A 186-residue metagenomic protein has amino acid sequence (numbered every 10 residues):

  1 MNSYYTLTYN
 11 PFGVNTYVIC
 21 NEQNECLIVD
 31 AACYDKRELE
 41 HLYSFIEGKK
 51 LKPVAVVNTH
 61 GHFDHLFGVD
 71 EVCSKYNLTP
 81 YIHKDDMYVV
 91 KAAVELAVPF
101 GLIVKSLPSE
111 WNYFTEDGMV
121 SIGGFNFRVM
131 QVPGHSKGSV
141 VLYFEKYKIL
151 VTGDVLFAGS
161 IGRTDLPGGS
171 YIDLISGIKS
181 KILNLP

Functional and structural regions predicted by a protein language model:
M1-K49, V141-T152: Conserved beta-strand hairpin/beta-sheet module of binuclear metal-dependent hydrolase folds, prominently
N2, E110, G118, G123-R128 (+1 more regions): Short beta-strand or tight-loop elements that sit immediately N-terminal to catalytic metal-binding acidic residues
L7-Y9, E110-N112, Q131-P133: Short Gly/Pro-enriched turn/cap motifs at secondary-structure boundaries
F12-G13, L107, G123, S136: Short, basic and Ser/Thr-rich N-terminal targeting/leader segments
L27-D30, A55-N58, V129-Q131: Short catalytic-loop micro-motif centered on adjacent basic/acidic residues
C33-Y34, L96, N126-P186: Metallo-beta-lactamase
Y34-L39, Y43-S121: Active-site HxH/HxHxD metal-binding segment of metal-dependent hydrolases
